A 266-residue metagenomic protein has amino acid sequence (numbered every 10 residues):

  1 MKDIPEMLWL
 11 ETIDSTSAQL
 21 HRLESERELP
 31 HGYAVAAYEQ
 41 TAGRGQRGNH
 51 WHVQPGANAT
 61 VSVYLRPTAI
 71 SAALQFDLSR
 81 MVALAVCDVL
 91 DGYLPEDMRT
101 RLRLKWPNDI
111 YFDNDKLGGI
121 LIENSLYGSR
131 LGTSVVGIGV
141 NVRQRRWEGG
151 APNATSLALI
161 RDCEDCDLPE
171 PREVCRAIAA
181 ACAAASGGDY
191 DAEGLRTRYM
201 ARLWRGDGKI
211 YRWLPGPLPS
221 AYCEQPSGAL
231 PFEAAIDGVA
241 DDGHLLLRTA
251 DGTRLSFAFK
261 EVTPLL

Functional and structural regions predicted by a protein language model:
M1-P95, R101, K116, R254 (+1 more regions): N-terminal lobe of the biotin/lipoate ligase/transferase fold
K2-D3, T68-L102, F112-L266: Long, positively charged amphipathic alpha-helical accessory segments at protein N-termini or as interdomain linkers
